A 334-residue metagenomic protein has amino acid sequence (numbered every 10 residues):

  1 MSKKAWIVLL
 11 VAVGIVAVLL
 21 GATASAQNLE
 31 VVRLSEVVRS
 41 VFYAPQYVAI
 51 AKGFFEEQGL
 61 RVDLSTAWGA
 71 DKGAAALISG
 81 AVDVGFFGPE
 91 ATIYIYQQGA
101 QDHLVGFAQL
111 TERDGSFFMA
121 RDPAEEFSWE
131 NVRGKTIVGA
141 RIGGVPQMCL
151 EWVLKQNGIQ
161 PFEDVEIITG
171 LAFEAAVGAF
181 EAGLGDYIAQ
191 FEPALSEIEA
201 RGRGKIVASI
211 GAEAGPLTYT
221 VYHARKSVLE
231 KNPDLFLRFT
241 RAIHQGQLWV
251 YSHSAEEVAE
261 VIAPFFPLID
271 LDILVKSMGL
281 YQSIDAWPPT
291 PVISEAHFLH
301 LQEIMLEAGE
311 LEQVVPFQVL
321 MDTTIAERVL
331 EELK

Functional and structural regions predicted by a protein language model:
M1-V31, E331-K334: Short, low-complexity disordered leader/linker segments with a strong preference for bacterial N-terminal type II
Q27-F162, E166-A172, A179, D186-E192 (+2 more regions): Short, glycine-/small- and polar/acidic-enriched structural segments that line small-molecule recognition paths
S40, A67-D71, F86, G144-V145 (+5 more regions): Soluble non-cytosolic domains of exported or imported proteins
Y47, I93, E151, S196 (+3 more regions): Predominant activation on well-ordered alpha-helical scaffold segments within soluble catalytic domains
I50-A51, E56, K155, E199-A200 (+3 more regions): Short polybasic/polar patches that bind polyanions
A91, D122, F173-P267: Pocket-lining segment of extracytoplasmic ligand-binding domains
E230-E312: Secondary-structure end/capping motifs
Q302-K334: Conserved C-terminal helix/tail region of periplasmic/extracytoplasmic solute-binding proteins
